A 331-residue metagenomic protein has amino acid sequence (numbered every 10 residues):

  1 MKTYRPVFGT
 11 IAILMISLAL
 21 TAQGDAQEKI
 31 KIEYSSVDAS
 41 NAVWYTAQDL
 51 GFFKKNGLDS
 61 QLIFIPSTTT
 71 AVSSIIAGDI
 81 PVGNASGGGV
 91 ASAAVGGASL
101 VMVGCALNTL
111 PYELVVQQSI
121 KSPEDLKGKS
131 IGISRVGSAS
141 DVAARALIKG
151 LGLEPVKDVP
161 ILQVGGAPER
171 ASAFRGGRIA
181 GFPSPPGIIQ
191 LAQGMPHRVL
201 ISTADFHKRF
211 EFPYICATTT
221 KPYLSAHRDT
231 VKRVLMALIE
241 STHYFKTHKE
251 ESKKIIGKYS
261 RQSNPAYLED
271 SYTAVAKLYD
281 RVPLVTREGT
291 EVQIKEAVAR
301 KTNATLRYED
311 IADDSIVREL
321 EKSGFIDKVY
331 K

Functional and structural regions predicted by a protein language model:
M1-I11: Bacterial N-terminal signal peptides that target proteins for export
G9-A19: Bacterial N-terminal signal peptides
L20-A26: Sec/Tat signal peptide C-region and signal peptidase I cleavage site
A26-G166, R170-G176, A180-P186, P196-T203 (+1 more regions): Short, glycine-/small- and polar/acidic-enriched structural segments that line small-molecule recognition paths
Y34, A106-V116, H197-L224, L235 (+2 more regions): Periplasmic-binding protein-like
G88-G89, P168-S260: Pocket-lining segment of extracytoplasmic ligand-binding domains
S225-T305: Secondary-structure end/capping motifs
K295-K331: Conserved C-terminal helix/tail region of periplasmic/extracytoplasmic solute-binding proteins
